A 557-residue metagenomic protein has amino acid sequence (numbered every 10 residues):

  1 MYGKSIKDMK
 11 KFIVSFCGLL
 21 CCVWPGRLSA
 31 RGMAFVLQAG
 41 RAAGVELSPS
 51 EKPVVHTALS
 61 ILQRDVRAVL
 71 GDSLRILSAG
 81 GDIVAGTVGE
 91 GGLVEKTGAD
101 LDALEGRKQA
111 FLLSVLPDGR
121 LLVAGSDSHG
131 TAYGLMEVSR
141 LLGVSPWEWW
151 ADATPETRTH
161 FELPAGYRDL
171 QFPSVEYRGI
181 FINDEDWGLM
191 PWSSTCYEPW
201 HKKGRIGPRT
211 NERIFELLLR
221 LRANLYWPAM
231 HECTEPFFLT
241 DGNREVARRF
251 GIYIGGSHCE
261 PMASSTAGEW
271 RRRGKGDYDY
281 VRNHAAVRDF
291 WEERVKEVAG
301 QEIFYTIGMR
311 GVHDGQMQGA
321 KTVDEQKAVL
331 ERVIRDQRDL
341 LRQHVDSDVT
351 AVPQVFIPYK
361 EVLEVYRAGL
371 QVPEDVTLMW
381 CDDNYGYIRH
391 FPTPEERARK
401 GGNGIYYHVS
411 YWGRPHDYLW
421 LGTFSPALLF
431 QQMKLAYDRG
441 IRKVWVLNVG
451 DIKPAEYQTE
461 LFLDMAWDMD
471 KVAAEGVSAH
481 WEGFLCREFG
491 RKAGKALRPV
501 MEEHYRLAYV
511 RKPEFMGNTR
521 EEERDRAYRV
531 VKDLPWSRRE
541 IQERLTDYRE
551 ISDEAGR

Functional and structural regions predicted by a protein language model:
M1-G32: Bacterial Sec-dependent N-terminal signal peptides
A30-F172: Contiguous, structured surface segment used for ligand recognition
V66, D127, R222, L378 (+3 more regions): Conserved, mostly hydrophobic/aromatic
G119-T154, L239-S264, R272-K296: Hydrophobic or amphipathic alpha-helical targeting/insertion segments
L122-G125, D186-P208, N224-T234, E269-V287 (+3 more regions): The substrate-binding groove and active-site-proximal loops of carbohydrate-active enzymes, especially glycoside
W147-K203, R209-A229, G401-G404: An acidic-aromatic substrate-binding cleft motif
A153, T157-T159, W481-R557: C-terminal non-catalytic alpha-helical accessory regions
E156-L163, H231, F238-L239, V246-R249 (+4 more regions): Gly/Pro-rich turn-and-neighbor structural signature
